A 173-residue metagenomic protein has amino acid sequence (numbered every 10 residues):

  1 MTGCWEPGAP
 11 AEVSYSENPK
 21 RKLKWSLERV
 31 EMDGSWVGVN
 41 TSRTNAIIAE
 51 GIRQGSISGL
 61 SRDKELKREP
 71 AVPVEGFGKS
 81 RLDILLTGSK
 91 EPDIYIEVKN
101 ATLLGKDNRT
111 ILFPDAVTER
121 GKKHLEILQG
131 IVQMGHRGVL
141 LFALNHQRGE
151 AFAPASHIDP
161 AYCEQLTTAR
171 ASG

Functional and structural regions predicted by a protein language model:
M1-E12, H124: Short nucleic-acid-contacting surface segments enriched for D/E, G, S/T with interspersed K/R
T2, L125, Q129, C163-T167: Short amphipathic alpha-helical segments and helix-helix/interface helices
W5, V132-Q133, R170: Anion (oxyanion) recognition and catalysis
W5-P7, S14-G59: Terminal, basic amphipathic appendages of nucleotide-handling enzymes
E12-S14, I96: N-terminal, polar/charged subdomain of small-to-medium soluble alpha/beta proteins
S35-S42, S58-T102, K123, I127: Active-site metal-binding core of divalent-cation-utilizing nuclease and nuclease-like domains
K106-K122, E126-I158: Nucleic-acid nuclease catalytic cores
I158-G173: N-terminal intrinsically disordered, cationic/polar leader segments that include organellar targeting peptides
